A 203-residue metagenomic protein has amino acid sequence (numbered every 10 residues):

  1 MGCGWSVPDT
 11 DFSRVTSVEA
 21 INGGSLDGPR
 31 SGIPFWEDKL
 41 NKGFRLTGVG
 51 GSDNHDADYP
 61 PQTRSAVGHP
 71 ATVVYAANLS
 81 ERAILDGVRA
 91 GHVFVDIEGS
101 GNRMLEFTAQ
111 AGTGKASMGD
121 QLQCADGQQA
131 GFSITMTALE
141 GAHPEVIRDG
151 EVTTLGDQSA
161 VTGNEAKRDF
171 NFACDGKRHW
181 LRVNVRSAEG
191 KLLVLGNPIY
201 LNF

Functional and structural regions predicted by a protein language model:
M1-V7, P34-F35: Alpha-helical scaffolding within the catalytic cores of extracellular/periplasmic polymer-degrading hydrolases
G4-D27, A66-A83: Structural recognition of alpha->loop->beta junctions
D9, K39-L40: A general structural signal for stabilizing positions within well-ordered secondary structure
V18-L26, R30, R45-H55: Active-site neighborhood of phospho(di)ester-bond hydrolases with catalytic His/Asp-centered motifs
E19-N22, L40, H92: Short, well-ordered alpha-helical segments in soluble proteins
G24-S31, Q129-T135: Short, surface-exposed, charge-dense and proline/glycine-enriched linear segments
S31-D38, A83: Extracytoplasmic/secreted proteins, especially bacterial periplasmic and envelope-associated proteins
K42-T47, N54-F203: C-terminal functional module detector
